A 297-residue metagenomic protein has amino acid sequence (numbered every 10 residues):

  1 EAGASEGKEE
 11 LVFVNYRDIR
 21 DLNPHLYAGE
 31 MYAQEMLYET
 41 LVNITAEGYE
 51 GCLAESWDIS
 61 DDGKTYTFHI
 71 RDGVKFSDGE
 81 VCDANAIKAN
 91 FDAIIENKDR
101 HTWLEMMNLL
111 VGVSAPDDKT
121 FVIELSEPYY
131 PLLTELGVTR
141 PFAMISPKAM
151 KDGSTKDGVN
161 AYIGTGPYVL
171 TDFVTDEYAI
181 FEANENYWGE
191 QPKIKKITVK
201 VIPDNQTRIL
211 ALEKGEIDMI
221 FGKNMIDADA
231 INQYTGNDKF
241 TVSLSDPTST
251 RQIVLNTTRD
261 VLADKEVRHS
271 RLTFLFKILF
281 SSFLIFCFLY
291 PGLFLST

Functional and structural regions predicted by a protein language model:
E1-L11, A93, G112, S281-F286 (+1 more regions): Short, low-complexity disordered leader/linker segments with a strong preference for bacterial N-terminal type II
V14-D61, D92, I163: N-terminal lobe/hinge region of extracytoplasmic solute-binding protein
E47, G137-P192, K196: Gly/Pro-rich hinge or "lid" segments in bacterial periplasmic/extracellular proteins
E55-R100, V122, A211, V261-A263: Aromatic- and charge-enriched surface segment that lines or borders ligand/interaction sites
D83-A89, T120-V122, G166-P167, I194-K196 (+3 more regions): Alpha-helical secondary-structure segments
L104-A149: Surface-exposed binding/hinge segments that line and control ligand-binding clefts or catalytic entry sites
E185-A230, V261, H269: Ligand-site clamp/hinge motif
D229-S243: Ligand-binding "clamshell"
